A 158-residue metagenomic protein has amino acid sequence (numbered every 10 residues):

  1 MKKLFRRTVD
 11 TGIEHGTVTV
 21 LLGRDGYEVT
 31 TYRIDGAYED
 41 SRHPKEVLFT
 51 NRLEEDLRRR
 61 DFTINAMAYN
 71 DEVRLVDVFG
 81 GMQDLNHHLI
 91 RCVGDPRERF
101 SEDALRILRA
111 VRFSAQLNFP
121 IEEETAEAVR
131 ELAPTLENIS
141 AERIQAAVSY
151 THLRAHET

Functional and structural regions predicted by a protein language model:
M1-E157: Catalytic cores of the polymerase beta-like nucleotidyltransferase superfamily and closely associated nucleotide
